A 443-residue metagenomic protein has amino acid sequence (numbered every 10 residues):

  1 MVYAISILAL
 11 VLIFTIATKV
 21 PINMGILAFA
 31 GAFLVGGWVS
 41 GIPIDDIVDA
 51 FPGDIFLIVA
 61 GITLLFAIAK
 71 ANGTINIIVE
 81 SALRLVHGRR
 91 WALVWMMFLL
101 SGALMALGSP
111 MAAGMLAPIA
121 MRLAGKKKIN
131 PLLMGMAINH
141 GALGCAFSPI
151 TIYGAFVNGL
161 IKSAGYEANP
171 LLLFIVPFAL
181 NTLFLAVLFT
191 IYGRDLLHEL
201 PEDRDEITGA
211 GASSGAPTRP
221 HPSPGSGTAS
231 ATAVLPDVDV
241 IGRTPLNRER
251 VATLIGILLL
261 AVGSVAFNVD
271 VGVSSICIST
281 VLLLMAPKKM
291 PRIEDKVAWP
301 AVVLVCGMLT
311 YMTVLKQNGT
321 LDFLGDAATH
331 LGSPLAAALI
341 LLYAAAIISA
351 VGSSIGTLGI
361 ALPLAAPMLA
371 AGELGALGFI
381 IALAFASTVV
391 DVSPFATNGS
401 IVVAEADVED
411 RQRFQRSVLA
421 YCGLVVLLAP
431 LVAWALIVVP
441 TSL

Functional and structural regions predicted by a protein language model:
M1-I58, F66, T190-V314, T320 (+1 more regions): Hydrophobic transmembrane alpha-helices of multi-pass small-molecule transporters
M1-S6, P52-L64, M111-A112, V157 (+4 more regions): Structural signature of hydrophobic alpha-helical transmembrane segments
Y3-L8, I26-F29, W91-M96, A112-M115 (+9 more regions): Hydrophobic alpha-helical transmembrane segments
I13-I22, L100-S109, N139-F147, G263-F267 (+2 more regions): Transmembrane alpha-helix interface/packing and boundary motifs in multi-pass membrane proteins, characterized by
G41-K127, E294-A371, F379: Membrane-embedded alpha-helical segments and adjacent helix-loop junctions characteristic of multi-pass solute
A67-N72, R89, L93, G102-A106 (+11 more regions): Transmembrane alpha-helical segments of multi-pass membrane transport proteins and ion-pumping complexes
L123-G211, S400-L436: Membrane-core helix-loop-helix motifs of multi-pass transport proteins
N169-A186, A336-I340, I347-L362, A366-L443: C-terminal transmembrane helix pair
